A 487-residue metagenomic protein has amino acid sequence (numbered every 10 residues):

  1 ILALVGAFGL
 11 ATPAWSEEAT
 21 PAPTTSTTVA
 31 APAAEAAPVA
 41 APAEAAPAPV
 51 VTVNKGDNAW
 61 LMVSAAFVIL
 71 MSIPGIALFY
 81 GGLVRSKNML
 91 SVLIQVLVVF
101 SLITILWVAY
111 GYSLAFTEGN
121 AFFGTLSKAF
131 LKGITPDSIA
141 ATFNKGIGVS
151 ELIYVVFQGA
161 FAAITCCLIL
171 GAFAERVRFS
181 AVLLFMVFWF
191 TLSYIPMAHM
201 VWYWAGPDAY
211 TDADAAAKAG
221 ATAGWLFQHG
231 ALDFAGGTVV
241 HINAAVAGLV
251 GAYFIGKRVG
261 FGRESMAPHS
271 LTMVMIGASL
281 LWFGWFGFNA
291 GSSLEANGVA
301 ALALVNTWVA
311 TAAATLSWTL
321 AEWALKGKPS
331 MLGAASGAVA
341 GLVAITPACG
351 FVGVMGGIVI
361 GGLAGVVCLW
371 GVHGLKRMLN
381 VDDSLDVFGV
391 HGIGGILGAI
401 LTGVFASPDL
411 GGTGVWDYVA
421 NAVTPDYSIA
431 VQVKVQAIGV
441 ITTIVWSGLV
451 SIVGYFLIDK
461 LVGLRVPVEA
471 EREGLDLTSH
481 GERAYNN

Functional and structural regions predicted by a protein language model:
I1-G9: Bacterial N-terminal signal peptides
L10-S16: Sec/Tat signal peptide C-region and signal peptidase I cleavage site
E18-N487: Glycine- and aromatic-enriched membrane alpha-helices
